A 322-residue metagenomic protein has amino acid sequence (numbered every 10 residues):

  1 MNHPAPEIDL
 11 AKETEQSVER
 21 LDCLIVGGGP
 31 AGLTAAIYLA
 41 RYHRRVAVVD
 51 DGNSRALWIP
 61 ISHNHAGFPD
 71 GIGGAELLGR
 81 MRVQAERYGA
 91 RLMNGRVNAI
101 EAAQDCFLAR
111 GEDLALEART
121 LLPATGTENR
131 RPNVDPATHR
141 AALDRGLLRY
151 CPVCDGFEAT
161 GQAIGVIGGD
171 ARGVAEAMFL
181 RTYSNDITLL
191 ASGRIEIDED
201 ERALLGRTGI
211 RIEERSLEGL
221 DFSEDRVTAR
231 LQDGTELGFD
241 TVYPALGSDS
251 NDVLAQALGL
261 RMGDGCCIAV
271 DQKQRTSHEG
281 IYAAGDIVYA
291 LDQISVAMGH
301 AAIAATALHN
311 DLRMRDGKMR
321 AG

Functional and structural regions predicted by a protein language model:
N2-C23, L92-Q162, T241, I268-Q272 (+1 more regions): FAD-binding core/adjacent interface of flavoenzyme oxidoreductases
P6, G79-Q104, L108-R110, L116-A118 (+2 more regions): A Rossmann-like FAD-binding core segment of flavoenzymes
L21-E76, G168-I195: Beta1-alpha1 glycine-rich phosphate/pyrophosphate-binding loop at the start of Rossmann-like nucleotide-binding domains
G27, A124-G126, R131, I167 (+3 more regions): Short, well-ordered coil/turn residues at beta-beta hairpins and beta-strand->alpha-helix junctions within
A36, V174-M178, A284-G322: A conserved FAD-binding loop/helix module that cradles the flavin
R45-A47, D51-N53, P60-R87, C151 (+1 more regions): N-terminal glycine-rich dinucleotide-binding loop that anchors FAD/FMN and/or NAD(P) in oxidoreductases
H139-E158, L246-S295, I303, N310: FAD-site-proximal beta/loop scaffold in flavoenzymes
